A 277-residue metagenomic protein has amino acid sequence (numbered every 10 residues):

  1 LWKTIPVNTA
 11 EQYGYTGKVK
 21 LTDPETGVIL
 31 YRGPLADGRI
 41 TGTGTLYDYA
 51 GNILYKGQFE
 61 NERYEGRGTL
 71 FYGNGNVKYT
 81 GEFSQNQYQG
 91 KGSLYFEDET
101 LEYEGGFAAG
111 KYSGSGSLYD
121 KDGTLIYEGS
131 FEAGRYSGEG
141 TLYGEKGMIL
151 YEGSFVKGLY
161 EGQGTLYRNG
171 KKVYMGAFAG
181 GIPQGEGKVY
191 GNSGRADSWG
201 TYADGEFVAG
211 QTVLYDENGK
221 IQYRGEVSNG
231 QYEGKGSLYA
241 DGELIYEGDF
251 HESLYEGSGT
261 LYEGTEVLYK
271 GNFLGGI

Functional and structural regions predicted by a protein language model:
L1-I277: Glycine/tyrosine- and acidic-biased, solvent-exposed loop/turn segments at the edges of beta-strands
